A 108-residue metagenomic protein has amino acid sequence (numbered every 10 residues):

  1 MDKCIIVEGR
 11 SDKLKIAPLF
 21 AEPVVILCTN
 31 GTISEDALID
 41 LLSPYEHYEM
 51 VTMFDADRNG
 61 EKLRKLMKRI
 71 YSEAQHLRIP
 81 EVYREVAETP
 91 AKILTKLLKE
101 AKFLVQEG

Functional and structural regions predicted by a protein language model:
M1-E8, L14-V25: Glycine-rich, flexible N-terminal cofactor/catalytic loop recognition
G9-R10, A56: Helix N-cap/beta->alpha junction signal
P18-F20, V24-G108: TOPRIM fold recognition
